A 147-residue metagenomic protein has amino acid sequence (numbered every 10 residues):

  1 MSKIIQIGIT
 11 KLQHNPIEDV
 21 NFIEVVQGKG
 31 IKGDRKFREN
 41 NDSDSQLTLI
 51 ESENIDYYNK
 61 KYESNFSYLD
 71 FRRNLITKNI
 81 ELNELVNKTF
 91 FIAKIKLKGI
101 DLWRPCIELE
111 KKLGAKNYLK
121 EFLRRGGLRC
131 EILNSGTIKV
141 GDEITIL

Functional and structural regions predicted by a protein language model:
M1-L147: Metal-cofactor-dependent catalytic cores
